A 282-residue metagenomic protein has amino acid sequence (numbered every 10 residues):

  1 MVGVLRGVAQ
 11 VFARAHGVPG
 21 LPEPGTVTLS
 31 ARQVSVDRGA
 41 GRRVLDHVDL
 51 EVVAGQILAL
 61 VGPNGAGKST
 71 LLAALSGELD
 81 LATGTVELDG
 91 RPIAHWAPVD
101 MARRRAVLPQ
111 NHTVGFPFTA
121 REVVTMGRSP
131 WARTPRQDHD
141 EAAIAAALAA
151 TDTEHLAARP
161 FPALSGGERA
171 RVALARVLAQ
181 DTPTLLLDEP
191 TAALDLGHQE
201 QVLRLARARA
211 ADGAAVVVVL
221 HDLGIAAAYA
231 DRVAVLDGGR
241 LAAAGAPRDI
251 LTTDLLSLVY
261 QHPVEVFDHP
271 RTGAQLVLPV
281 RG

Functional and structural regions predicted by a protein language model:
V61-P63: The feature captures the beta-strand-to-loop junction immediately N-terminal to the Walker
S76: Helix-to-loop junction immediately C-terminal to a conserved catalytic motif
G84-P92: Conserved ABC transporter NBD signature motif
T125, H139-L156, D181: Conserved ABC ATPase "signature" region
P160-L164, E168: Conserved ABC ATPase signature
L185-E189: Catalytic Walker B motif of ABC-type/P-loop ATPase nucleotide-binding domains
